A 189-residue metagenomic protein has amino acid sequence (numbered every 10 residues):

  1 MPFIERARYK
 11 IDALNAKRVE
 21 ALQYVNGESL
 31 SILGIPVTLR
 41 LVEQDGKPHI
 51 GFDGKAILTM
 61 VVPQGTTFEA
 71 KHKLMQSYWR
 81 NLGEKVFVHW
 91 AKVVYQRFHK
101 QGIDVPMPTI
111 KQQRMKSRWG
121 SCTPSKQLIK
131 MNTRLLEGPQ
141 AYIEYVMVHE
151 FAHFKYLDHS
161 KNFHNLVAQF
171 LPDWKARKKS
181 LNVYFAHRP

Functional and structural regions predicted by a protein language model:
M1-Y145, F154-P189: Active-site-proximal or metal-binding-adjacent scaffold patches in catalytic folds
E150: Walker B catalytic acidic pair
